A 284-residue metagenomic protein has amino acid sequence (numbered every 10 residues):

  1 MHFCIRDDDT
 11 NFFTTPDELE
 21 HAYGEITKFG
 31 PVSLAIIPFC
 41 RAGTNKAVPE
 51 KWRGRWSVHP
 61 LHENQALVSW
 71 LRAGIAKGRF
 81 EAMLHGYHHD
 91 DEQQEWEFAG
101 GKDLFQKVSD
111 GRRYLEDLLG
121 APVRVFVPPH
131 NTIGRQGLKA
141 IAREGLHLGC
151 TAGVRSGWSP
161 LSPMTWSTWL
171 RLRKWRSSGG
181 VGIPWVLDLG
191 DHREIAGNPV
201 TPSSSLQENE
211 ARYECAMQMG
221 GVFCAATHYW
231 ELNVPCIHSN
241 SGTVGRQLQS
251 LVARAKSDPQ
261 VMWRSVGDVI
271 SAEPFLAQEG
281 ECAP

Functional and structural regions predicted by a protein language model:
M1-V32: N-terminal regions that are enriched for targeting/export leaders and immediately downstream pro/stem segments
H2-C4, P31-S33, R79-M83, V123-V125 (+3 more regions): Structural preference for beta-strand elements that scaffold enzyme active sites
F3-F13, W52-H62, W96-D103, A196-S203 (+1 more regions): The substrate-binding groove and active-site-proximal loops of carbohydrate-active enzymes, especially glycoside
T10, I37-F39, Y87-H89, G153 (+4 more regions): Active-site beta-loop-alpha junctions enriched in small/polar residues
T15-A22, S57-S69, L104-S109, S205-A211 (+1 more regions): Well-ordered, non-membrane alpha-helical segments in soluble/globular domains
E25, C40, N45-R72, V125-C224 (+1 more regions): Active-site-adjacent pocket scaffolds in enzyme catalytic domains
S33, Y213, M217-P284: C-terminal domain-boundary segment and adjacent tail
I36-G134, W158, A225-P235: Metal-dependent polysaccharide deacetylase catalytic core of the NodB/CE4 family, i.e., the active-site-bearing domain
